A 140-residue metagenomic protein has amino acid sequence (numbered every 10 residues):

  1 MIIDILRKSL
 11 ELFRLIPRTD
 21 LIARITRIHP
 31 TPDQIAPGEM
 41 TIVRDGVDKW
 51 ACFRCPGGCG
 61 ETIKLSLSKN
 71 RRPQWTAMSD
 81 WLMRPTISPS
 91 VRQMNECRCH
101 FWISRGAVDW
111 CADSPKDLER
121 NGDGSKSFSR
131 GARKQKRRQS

Functional and structural regions predicted by a protein language model:
M1-C52, G57-S140: Replace "small metal-dependent catalytic modules" with "small catalytic or cofactor-binding modules
